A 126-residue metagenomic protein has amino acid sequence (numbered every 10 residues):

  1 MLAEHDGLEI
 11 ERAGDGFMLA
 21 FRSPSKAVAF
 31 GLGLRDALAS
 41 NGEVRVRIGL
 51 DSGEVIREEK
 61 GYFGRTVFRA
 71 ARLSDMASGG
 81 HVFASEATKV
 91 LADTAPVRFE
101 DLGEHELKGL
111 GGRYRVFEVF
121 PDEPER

Functional and structural regions predicted by a protein language model:
M1-R22: Conserved helix-loop-beta segment at the catalytic/binding core of cyclic-nucleotide signaling proteins
H5-L8, V46, R126: Proteins with a high burden of low-complexity, intrinsically disordered sequence enriched in S/T/G/P/A and R, requiring
M18-P124: Catalytic beta-strand-to-alpha-helix segment of the class III nucleotidyl cyclase homology domain
